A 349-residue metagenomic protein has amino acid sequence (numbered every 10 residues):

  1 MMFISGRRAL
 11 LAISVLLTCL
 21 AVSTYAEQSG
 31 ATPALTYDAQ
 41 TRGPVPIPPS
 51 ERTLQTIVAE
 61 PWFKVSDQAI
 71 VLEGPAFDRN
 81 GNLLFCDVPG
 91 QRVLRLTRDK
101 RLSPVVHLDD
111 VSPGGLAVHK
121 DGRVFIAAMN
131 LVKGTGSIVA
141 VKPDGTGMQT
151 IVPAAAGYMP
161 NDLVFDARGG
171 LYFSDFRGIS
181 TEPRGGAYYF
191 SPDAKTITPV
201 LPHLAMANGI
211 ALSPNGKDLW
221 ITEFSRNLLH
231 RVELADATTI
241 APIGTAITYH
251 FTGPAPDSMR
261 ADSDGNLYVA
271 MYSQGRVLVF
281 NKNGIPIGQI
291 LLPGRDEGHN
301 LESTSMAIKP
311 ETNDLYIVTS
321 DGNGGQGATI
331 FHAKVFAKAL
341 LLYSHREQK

Functional and structural regions predicted by a protein language model:
A12-A21: Bacterial N-terminal signal peptides
G43-A69: A short helix->beta-strand "capping" segment at the edge of beta-propeller domains
E60-V65, R101-H107, G147-P153, T196-L201 (+2 more regions): A short beta-strand motif characteristic of beta-propeller blades
V65-N80, D109-G136, A154-L171, G178-I179 (+4 more regions): Beta-rich, blade/repeat-based domains predominating in secreted/periplasmic proteins but also intracellular
V88-P89, N130-G136, G178-G185, F224-R226 (+2 more regions): Short, solvent-exposed loop/turn segments at conserved positions within beta-propeller repeat blades
R92-L94, S137-V139, G186-Y188, L228-H230 (+2 more regions): A short loop-to-beta-strand structural motif that recurs across blades of beta-propeller domains
V232-I240, K334-L340: Short loop/turn segments immediately following beta-strands, especially the blade-tip and inter-blade linker loops
A307-K349: Blade-level signature of beta-propeller repeat domains, shared across WD40, Kelch, NHL, RCC1 and BNR/Asp-box propellers
